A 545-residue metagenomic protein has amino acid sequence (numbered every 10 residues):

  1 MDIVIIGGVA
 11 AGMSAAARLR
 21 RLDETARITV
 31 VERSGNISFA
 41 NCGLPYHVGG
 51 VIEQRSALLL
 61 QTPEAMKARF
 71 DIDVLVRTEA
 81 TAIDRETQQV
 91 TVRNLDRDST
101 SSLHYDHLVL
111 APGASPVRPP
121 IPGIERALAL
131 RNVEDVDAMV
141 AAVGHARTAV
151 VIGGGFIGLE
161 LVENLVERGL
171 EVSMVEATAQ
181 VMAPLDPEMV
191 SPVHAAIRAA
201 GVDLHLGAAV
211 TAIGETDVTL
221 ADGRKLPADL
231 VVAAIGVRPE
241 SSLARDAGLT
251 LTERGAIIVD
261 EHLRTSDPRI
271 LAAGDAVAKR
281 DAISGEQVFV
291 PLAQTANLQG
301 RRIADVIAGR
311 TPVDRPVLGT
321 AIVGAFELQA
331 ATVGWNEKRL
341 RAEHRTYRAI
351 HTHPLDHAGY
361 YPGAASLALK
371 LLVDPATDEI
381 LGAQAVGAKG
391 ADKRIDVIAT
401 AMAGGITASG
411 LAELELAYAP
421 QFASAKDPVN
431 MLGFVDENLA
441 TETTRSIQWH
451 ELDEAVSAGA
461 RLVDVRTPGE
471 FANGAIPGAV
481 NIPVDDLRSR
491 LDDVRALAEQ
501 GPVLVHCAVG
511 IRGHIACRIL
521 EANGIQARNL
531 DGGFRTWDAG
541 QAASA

Functional and structural regions predicted by a protein language model:
M1-D2, A276-A388, P420-S424, P428-E454 (+1 more regions): Mid-to-C-terminal Rossmann-like scaffold of FAD/NAD(P)H-dependent oxidoreductases
M1-L75, E163-L185, T320, K393-M402 (+1 more regions): Beta1-alpha1 glycine-rich phosphate/pyrophosphate-binding loop at the start of Rossmann-like nucleotide-binding domains
I6, L103-G113, I152, L226-G236 (+2 more regions): Short hydrophobic core segments
T25, L75-D96, L103, E167-V259: A Rossmann-like FAD-binding core segment of flavoenzymes
L59, L128, T148-V150, F156-T211 (+3 more regions): Rossmann-like dinucleotide-binding cores of NAD(P)H-dependent redox enzymes
L110-R168, V259-E261, I482-D486, R490 (+1 more regions): Glycine-rich dinucleotide-binding loop and its adjacent helix/turn
E125-H145, T216-T219, K225-R302, V397 (+1 more regions): FAD-site-proximal beta/loop scaffold in flavoenzymes
S409-R461, P468-L504, A508-A545: Rhodanese-like catalytic fold shared by cysteine-dependent sulfurtransferases and DSP/PTP-type phosphatases
